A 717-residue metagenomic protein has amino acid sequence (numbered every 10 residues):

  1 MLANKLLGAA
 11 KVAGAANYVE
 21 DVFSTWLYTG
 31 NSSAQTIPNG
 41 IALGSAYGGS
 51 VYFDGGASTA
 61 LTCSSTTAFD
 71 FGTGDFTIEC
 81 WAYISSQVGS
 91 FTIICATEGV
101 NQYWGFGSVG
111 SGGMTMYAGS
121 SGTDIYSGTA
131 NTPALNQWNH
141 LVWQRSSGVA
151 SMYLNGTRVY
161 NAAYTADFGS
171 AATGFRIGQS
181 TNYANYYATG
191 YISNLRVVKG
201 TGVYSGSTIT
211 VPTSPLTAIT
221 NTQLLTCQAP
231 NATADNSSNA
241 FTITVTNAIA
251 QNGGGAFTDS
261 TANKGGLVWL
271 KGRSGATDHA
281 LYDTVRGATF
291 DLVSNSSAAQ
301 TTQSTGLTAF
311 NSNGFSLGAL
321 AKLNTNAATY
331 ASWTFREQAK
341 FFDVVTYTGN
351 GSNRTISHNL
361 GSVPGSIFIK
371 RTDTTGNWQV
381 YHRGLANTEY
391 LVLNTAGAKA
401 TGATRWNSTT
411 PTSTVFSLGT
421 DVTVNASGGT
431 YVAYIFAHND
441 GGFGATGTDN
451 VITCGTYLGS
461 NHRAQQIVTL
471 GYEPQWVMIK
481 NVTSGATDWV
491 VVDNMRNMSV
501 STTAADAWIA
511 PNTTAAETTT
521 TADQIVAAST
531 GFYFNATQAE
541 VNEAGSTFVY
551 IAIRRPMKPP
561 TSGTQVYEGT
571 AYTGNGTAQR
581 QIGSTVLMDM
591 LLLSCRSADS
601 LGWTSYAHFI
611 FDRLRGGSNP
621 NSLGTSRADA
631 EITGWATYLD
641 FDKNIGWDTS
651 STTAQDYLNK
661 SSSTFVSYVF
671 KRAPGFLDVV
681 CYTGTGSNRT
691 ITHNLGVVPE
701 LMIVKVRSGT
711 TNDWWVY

Functional and structural regions predicted by a protein language model:
M1-A3, G56-C63, S90, S205 (+5 more regions): Short, tryptophan-glycine- and acidic/Ser/Thr-enriched carbohydrate-recognition patches
M1-K5, A10-A15, G44-S50, V149 (+9 more regions): Extended recognition patches within non-cytosolic domains
G14-G72, G122, A248-S260, S312 (+2 more regions): Low-complexity, glycine/proline/serine-rich flexible segments
I41-G44, G55-F76, I125-T132, T181-A184 (+10 more regions): Short surface loop/edge beta-strand patches of beta-sandwich-type extracellular domains that form ligand-contact sites
G44-S58, I78-V88, W104-D167, N182 (+1 more regions): Extracellular glycan-interaction surfaces
S58-T115, L135, V149-A150, Y186 (+6 more regions): Extracellular glycan-recognition modules
D75-S86, H140, R145, S151-Y153 (+11 more regions): Extracellular, beta-strand-rich glycan-interacting domains
G119-Y126, S170-I192, N535-Q538: Extracellular glycan-interaction patches encoded by glycine-rich segments
